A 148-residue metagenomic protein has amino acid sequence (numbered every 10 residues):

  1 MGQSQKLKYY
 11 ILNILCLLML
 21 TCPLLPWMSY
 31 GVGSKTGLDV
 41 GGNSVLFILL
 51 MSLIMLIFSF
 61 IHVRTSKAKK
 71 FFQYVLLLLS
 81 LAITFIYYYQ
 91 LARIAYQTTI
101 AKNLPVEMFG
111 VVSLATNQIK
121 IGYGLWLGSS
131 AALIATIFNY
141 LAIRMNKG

Functional and structural regions predicted by a protein language model:
M1-G148: Compact integral membrane and secretory-pathway proteins
